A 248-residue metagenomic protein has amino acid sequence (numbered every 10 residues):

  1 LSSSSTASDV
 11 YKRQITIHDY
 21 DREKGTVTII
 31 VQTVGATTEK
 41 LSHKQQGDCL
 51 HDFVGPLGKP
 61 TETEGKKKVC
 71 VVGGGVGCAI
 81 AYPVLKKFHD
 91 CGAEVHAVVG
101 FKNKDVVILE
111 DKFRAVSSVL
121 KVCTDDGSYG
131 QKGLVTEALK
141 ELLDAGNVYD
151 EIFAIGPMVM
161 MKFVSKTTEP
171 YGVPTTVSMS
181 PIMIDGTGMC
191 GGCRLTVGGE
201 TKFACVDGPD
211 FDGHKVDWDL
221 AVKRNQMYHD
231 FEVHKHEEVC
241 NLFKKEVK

Functional and structural regions predicted by a protein language model:
L1-A7, Y11: Single conserved hydrophobic/aromatic residue that forms the stacking wall/gate of nucleotide- or nucleobase-binding
S5, G47-D48, C190: Loop/turn positions that initiate beta-strands
D9-I17, L57-E64, C205: Short, Lys/Arg- and Gly-enriched loop/turn segments at beta-strand edges
E23-V31: Short, solvent-exposed secondary-structure boundary/capping segments
A36-I184: FNR/FR-type flavoprotein reductase catalytic core
I80, M158, S180-D210, E238-L242: Local cysteine-cluster metal-coordination motifs and their immediate loop/turn environment, predominantly Fe-S cluster
F203-D207, F211-K248: Short Fe-S-cluster ligation motifs
